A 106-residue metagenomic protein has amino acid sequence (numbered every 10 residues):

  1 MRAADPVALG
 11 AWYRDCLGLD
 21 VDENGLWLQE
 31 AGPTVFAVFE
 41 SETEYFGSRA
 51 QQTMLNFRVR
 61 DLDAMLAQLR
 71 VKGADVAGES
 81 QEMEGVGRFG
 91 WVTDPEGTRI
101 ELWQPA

Functional and structural regions predicted by a protein language model:
M1-A37: Core segments of cupin and vicinal oxygen chelate
M1-A4, E44-R70, R88-T93: Vicinal oxygen chelate
A8-A11, D15, D63-V71, D75: Replace "anionic and nucleotidyl ligands
W12, F36-F39, W91, W103: Tryptophan-centered motif/residue detector
L26, E42, S80-M83: Short, solvent-exposed loop/turn elements at beta->coil junctions and helix N-caps that rim active or binding pockets
T34-A37, F46-G47, G97-I100: Short, charged/polar, Gly/Pro-enriched secondary-structure boundary elements
S41-E44, A106: A short, sequence-level motif marking secondary-structure junctions
R70-A106: Vicinal oxygen chelate
